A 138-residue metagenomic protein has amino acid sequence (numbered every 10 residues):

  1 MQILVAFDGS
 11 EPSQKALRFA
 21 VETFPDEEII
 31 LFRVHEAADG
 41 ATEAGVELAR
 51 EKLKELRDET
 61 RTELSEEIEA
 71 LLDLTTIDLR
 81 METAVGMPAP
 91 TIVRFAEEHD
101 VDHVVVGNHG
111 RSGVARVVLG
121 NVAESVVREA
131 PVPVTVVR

Functional and structural regions predicted by a protein language model:
M1, T23-E28, D73-D78, V101 (+1 more regions): Short glycine/proline-enriched coil/turn segments at helix->beta-strand junctions
M1-Q2, R138: Absolute protein N-terminus
Q2-A44: Small/aliphatic-rich secondary-structure junction motif
I30-F32, R80-A84, T135: General small-molecule cofactor/ligand-binding pocket signal
V34-T62: Acidic, proline/glycine-rich short linear motifs
A70-V104, E129: Structural beta-alpha unit
D102-R138: Gly/Ser-rich helix-loop-strand patches that form or flank binding pockets for ribonucleotide-derived cofactors
